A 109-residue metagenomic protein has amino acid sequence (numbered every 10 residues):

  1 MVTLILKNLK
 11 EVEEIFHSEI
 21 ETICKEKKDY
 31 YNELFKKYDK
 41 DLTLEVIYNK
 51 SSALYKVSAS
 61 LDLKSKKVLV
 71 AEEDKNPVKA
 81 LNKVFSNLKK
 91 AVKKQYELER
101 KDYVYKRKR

Functional and structural regions predicted by a protein language model:
M1-R109: Polyanion-binding surfaces on beta-sheet-dominated domains and ring/shell assemblies
